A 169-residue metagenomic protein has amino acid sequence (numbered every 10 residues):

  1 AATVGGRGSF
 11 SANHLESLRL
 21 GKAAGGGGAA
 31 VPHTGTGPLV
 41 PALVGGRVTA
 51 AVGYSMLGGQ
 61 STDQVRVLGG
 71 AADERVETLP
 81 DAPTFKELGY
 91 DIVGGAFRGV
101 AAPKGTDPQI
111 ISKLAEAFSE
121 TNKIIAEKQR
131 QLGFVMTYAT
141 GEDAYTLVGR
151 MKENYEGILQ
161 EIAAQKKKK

Functional and structural regions predicted by a protein language model:
A1-K169: Conserved, function-defining micro-sites of small-solute handling proteins
